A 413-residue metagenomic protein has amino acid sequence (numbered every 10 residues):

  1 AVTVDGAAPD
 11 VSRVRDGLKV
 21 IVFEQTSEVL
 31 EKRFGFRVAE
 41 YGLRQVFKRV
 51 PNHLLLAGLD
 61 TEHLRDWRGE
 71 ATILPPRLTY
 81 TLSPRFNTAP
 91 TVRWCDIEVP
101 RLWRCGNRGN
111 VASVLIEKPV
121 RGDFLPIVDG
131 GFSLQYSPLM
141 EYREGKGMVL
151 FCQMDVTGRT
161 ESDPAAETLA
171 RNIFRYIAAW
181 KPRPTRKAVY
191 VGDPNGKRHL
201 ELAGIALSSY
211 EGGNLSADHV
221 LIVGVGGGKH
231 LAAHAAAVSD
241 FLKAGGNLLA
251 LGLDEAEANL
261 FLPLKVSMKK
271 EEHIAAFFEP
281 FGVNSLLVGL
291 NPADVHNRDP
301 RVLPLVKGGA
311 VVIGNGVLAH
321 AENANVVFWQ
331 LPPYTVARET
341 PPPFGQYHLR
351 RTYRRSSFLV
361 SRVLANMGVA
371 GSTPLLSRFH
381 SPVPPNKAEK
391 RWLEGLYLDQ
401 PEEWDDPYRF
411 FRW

Functional and structural regions predicted by a protein language model:
A1, R13-D16, K118-R121, R143-E144 (+5 more regions): Flexible, charged surface loops at secondary-structure boundaries
A1-P9, V191-A217: A short, well-structured beta->alpha microelement
T3-V4, F132, Y190-V191, L231-A232: Short alpha-helix boundary/capping motifs
D5-C95, G227-E322, V326-L376, S381: A glycine-rich, often tryptophan-bearing local segment used as a flexible ligand/cofactor-contacting loop or short
A8-D10, P138-L139, A179, Y210-E211 (+1 more regions): Generic recognition of flexible, low-complexity loop/linker segments
G35-L43, A57-R65, N87-A89, D96-G204 (+3 more regions): Extracellular ligand-binding/catalytic regions of CAZymes and related secreted enzymes and adhesion modules
R121-P126, A206-Y210, V266-K269, G308-V312: Short secondary-structure junctions
H219-G226: A short, flexible low-complexity segment enriched in Lys/Arg and Gly/Pro that occurs in N-terminal basic tails
